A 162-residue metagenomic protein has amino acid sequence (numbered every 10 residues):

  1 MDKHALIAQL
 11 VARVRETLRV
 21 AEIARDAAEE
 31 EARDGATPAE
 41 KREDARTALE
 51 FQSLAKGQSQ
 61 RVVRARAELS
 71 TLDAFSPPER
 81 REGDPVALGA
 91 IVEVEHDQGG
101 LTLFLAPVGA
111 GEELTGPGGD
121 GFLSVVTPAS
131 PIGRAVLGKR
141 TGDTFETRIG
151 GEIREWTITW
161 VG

Functional and structural regions predicted by a protein language model:
M1-R81: N-terminal intrinsically disordered, low-complexity, charge/repeat-rich segments that act as generic
E82-R148: Non-DNA-binding regulatory cores of transcription-related proteins, predominantly C-terminal effector-binding
T102-F104, E152-W160: Short, Lys/Arg- and Gly-enriched loop/turn segments at beta-strand edges
V108-G111, I158-G162: Short, compositionally biased
K139, D143, W156-V161: C-terminal structured interaction module
